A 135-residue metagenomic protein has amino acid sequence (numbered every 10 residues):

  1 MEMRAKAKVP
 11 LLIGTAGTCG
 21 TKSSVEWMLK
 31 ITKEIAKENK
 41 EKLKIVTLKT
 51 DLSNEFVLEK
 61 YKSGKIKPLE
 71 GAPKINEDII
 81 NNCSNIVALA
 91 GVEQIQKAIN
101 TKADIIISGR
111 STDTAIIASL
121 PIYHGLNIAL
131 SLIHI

Functional and structural regions predicted by a protein language model:
M1-K60, E77, S84-L89, Q94: Metallocofactor- and cofactor-centric catalytic cores in central/energy metabolism, strongly enriched
E2-K6, K33-E41, I66, K97-D104 (+1 more regions): Generic secondary-structure signature for well-ordered alpha-helical cores
T15-G20, I106-I117: Conserved phosphate/anionic-ligand binding catalytic regions in large, soluble enzymes, centered on
S24-L29, T112-N127: Short Gly/Thr/Asp-enriched flexible loops that form oxyanion-binding sites at enzyme active sites
V57-I75: Conserved, charged catalytic cores of large soluble enzymes
G71-N81, L126-N127: Glycine/charged-rich beta-loop-alpha catalytic/anionic-binding loops adjacent to active sites
N85-T101, I105, G109: Active-site/ligand-binding-proximal alpha/beta "capping" segment
I133-I135: Conserved small/polar residues in nucleotide/adenosyl-binding loops
